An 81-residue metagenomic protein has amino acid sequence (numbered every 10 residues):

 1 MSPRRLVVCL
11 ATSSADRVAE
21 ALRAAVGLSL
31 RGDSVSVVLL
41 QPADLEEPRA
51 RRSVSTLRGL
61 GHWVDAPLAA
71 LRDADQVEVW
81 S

Functional and structural regions predicted by a protein language model:
M1-P3, L30-R31, A70-D73: Flexible, charged surface loops at secondary-structure boundaries
S2-L22, P42-L45: Short, glycine-rich nucleotide/cofactor-binding loops
V7-C9, L71-S81: Short beta-strand-loop elements within alpha/beta enzyme cores that line or abut nucleotide/cofactor pockets
D16-V37: Histidine-anchored nucleotide/phosphate-binding helix
G27-L30, A43, G59-G61: Glycine-centered flexibility motif
V35-A43, D65: Short internal beta-strands
P48-D73: A glycine-rich helix N-cap at a beta->alpha junction
